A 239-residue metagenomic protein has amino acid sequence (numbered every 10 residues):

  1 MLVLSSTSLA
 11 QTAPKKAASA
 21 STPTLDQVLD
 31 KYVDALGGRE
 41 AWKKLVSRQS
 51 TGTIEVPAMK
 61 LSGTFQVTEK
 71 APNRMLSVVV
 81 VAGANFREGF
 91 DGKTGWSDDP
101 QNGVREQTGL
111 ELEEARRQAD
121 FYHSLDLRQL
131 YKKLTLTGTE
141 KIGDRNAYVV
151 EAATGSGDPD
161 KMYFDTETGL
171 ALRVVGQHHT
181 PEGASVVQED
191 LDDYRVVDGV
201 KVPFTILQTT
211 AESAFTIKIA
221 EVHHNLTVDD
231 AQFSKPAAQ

Functional and structural regions predicted by a protein language model:
L2-L9: C-terminal segment of classical bacterial N-terminal signal peptides
A10, A84, N146-A237: Gly/Pro-enriched, hydrophobic low-complexity segments that function as extracytoplasmic propeptides/linkers
A10-P23, Y32, A238-Q239: Compositionally biased, proline/threonine/alanine/serine-rich low-complexity intrinsically disordered stretches
A20-G103, Q129-L136, T154: N-terminal mature ectodomain segment of secretory-pathway/periplasmic proteins
E69-K70, F90, K141, F164 (+1 more regions): Generic beta-strand structural signal
W96-H123: Acidic/charged, solvent-exposed loop-and-adjacent secondary-structure segments enriched in E/D, K/R, S/T, and G/P
E114-V149, L170-R173: Short, conserved active-site entrance elements at the starts or edges of catalytic domains
